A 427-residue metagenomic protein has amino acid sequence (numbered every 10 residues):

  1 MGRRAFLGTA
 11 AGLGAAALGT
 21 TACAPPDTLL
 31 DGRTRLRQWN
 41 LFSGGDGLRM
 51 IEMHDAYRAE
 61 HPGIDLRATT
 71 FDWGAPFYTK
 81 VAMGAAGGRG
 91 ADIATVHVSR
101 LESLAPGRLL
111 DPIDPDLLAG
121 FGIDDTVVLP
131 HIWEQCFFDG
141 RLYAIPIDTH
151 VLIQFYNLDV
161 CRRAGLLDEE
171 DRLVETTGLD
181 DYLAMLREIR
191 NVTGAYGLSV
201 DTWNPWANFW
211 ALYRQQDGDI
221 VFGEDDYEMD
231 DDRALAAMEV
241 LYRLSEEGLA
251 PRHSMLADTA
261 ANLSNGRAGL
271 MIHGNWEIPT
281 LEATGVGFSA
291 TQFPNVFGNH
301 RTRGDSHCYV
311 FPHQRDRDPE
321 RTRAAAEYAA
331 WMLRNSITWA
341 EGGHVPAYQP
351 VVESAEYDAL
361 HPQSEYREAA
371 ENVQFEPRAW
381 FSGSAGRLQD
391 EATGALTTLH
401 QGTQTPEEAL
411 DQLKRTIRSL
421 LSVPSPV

Functional and structural regions predicted by a protein language model:
M1-G14: N-terminal secretory signal peptides and thylakoid transit peptides that target proteins across membranes
G32-S43, I64-T69, I93: Short, well-ordered beta-strand elements
D55, A59-E60, A164, R243-A250 (+2 more regions): Extracytoplasmic/periplasmic substrate-recognition and gating elements
A56-V128, R163-G165, N262, G269-L270 (+3 more regions): Extracytoplasmic "Venus flytrap"/periplasmic binding protein-like
A59, L118, C136-P205, D219-S254 (+2 more regions): Helix-loop-helix "hinge/cap" segment bordering the ligand-binding cleft or interdomain interface
V98-I153, L183, S289-T291, E371: Hinge/lid segment of periplasmic solute-binding proteins
M185-R187, M229-V286, E327-W331, I337-A340: Ligand-binding pocket segment of bilobal, Venus flytrap-like solute-binding proteins
T291, E341-G394, T398, V423-V427: Long, aromatic- and glycine/proline-rich binding clefts that accommodate carbohydrate-like moieties
